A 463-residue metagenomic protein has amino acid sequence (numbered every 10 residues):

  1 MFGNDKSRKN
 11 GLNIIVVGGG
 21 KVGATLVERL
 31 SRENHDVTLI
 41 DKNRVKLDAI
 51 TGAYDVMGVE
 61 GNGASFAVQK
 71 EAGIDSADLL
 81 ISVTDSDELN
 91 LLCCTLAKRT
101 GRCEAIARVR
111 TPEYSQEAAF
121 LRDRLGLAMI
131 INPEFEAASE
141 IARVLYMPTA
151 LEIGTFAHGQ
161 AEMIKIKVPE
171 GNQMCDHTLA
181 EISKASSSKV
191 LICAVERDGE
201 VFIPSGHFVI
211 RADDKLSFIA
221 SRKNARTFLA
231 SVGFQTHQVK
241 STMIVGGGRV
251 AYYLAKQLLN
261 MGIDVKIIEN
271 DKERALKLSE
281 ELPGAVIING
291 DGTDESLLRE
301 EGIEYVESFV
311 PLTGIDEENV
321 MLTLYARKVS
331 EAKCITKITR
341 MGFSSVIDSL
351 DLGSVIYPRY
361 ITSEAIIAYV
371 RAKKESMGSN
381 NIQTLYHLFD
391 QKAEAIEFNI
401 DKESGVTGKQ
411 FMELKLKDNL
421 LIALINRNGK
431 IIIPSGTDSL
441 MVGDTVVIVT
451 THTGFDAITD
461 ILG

Functional and structural regions predicted by a protein language model:
M1-G463: Cytosolic regulatory regions of ion transport systems
